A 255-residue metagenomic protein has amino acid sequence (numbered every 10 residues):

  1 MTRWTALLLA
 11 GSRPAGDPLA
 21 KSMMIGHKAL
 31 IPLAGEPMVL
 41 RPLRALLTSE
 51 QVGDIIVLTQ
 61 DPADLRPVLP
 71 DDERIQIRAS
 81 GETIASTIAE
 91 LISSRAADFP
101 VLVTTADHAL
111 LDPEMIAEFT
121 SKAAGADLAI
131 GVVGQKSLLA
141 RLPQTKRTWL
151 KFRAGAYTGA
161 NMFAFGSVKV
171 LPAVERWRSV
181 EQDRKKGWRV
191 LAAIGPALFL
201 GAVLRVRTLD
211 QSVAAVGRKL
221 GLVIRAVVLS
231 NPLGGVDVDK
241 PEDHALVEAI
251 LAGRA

Functional and structural regions predicted by a protein language model:
M1-M24: N-terminal nucleotide-binding beta1-loop-alpha1 segment
T2-L8, E36-P100, R207-T208: Conserved N-terminal catalytic core of the sugar/cofactor nucleotidyltransferase
M23-R41: Short catalytic helix/loop segments, enriched in acidic residues and glycine and frequently bearing histidine
T104-A106: Active-site acidic Asp-centered loop
L111-R218, L229-L233: Conserved core of the sugar-phosphate nucleotidyltransferase
R225-V228, D237: Conserved active-site beta-strand element of glycosyltransferases/polysaccharide synthases
L229, H244-A255: Structured C-terminal cap/extension of enzyme domains
K240: Short, conserved phosphate/pyrophosphate- and ester-handling motifs at nucleotide-, phospho-/glycolipid
